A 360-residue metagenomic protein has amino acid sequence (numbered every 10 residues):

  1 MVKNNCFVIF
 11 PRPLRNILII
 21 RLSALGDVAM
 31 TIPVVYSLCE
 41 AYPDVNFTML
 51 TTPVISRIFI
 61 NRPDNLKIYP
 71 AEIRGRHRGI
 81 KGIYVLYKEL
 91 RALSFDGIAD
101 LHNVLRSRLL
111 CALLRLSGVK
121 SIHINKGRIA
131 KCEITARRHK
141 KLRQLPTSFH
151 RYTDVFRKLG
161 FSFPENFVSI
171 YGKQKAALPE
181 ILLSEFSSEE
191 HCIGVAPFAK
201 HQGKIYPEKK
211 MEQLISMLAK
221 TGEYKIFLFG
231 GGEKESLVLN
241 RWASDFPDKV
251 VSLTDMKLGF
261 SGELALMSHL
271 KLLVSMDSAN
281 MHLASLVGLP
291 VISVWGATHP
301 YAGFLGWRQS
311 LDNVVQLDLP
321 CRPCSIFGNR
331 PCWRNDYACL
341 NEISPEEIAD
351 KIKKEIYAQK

Functional and structural regions predicted by a protein language model:
M1-K360: Catalytic machinery of carbohydrate-active enzymes, primarily nucleotide-sugar-dependent glycosyltransferases
